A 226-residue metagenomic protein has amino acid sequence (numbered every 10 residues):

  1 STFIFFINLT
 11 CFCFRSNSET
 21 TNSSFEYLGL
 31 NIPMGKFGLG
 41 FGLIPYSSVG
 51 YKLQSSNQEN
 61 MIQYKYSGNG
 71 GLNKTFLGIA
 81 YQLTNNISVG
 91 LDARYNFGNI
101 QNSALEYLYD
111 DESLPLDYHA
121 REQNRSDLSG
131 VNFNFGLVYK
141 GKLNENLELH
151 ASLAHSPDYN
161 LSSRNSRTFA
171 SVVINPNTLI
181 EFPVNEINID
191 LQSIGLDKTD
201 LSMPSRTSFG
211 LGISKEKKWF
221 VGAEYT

Functional and structural regions predicted by a protein language model:
S1-T226: Subset of outer-membrane beta-barrel
